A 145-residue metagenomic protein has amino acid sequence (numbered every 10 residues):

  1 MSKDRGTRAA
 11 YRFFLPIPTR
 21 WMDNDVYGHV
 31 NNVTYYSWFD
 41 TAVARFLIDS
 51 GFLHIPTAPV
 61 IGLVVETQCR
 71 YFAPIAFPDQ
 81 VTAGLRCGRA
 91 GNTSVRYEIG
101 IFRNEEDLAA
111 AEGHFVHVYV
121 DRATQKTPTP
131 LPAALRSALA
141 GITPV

Functional and structural regions predicted by a protein language model:
M1-D49: Catalytic strand-loop segment that frames the active site of acyl-thioester-processing enzymes
M1-F13, I75-F77, G88-V145: HotDog/MaoC-like acyl-thioester-processing domains
I17-W21, Y71, Y119: Hydrophobic residues in beta-strands and at strand termini
D23, H29-N32, V65-E66, A73 (+2 more regions): Generic structural "secondary-structure junction" signal
F46-V95, A109-A110: Hydrophobic beta-strand-centered segment that forms part of the acyl-chain substrate-binding groove
